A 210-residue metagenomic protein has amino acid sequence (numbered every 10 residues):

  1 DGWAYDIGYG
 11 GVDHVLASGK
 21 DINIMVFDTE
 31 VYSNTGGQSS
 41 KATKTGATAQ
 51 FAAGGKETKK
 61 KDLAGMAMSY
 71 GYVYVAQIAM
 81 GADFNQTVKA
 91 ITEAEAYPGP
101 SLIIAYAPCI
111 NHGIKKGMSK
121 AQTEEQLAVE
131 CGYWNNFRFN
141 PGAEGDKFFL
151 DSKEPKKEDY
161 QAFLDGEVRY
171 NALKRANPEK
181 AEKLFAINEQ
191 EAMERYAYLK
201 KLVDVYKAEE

Functional and structural regions predicted by a protein language model:
A4-N23, F27-E154: Glycine-rich ThDP/TPP pyrophosphate-binding loop and its adjacent helix/strand module within ThDP-dependent enzymes
A107-E210: Flexible, low-complexity linker and terminal segments
